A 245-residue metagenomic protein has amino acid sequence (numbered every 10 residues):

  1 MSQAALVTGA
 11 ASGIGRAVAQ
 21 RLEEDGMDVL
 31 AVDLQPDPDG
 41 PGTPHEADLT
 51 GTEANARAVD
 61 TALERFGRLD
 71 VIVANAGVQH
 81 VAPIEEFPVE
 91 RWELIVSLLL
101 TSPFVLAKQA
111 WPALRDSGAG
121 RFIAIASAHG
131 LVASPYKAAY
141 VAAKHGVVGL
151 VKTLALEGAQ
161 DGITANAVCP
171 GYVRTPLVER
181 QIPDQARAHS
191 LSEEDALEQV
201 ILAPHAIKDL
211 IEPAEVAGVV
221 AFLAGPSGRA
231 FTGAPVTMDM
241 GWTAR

Functional and structural regions predicted by a protein language model:
V73, A159, T164, F231-G233: Short, small/polar-rich loop/turn modules that mediate ligand/substrate recognition or access, typified
P83-I84, R91-V96, I201: Substrate-binding pocket helix/loop in short-chain dehydrogenase/reductase
E85, V132-A139, Q160-D161, K208 (+1 more regions): Active-site loop immediately N-terminal to the catalytic Tyr-X3-Lys motif of short-chain dehydrogenase/reductase
A107, A143, V151: Active-site helix of classical SDR
P112, L156-E157, R229: Alpha-helical segment proximal to the catalytic Tyr-Lys
S127: Residue(s) in the substrate-gating loop at a strand-loop-helix junction that position the organic substrate next
V132, V220-A221, T232-R245: Short C-terminal tail/terminal secondary-structure segment of NAD(P)H-dependent dehydrogenase/reductase domains
